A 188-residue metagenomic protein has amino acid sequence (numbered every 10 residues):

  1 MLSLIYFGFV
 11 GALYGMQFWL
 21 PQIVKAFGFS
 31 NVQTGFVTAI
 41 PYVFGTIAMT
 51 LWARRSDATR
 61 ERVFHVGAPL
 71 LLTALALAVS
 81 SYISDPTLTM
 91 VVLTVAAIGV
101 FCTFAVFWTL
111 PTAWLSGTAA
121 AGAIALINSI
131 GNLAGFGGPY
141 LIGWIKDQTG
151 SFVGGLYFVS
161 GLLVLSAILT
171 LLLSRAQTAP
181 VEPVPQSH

Functional and structural regions predicted by a protein language model:
M1-A53, F104, W108, G138-P139: Extracytoplasmic gate region of multi-pass secondary transporters
I5, L126-I130: Hydrophobic alpha-helical segments of secondary membrane carriers
V24-K25, R55-D57, L141-G150: Interfacial helix-cap and linker-helix signal at transmembrane-aqueous boundaries of multi-pass secondary transporters
N31-V32, G117-I127: Loop-to-transmembrane helix entry/capping segments in MFS-fold secondary transporters and related SLC/MFSD carriers
R60, L110-A121, G150: Paired intracellular helix-loop junctions of major facilitator superfamily
R60-L110: C-terminal transmembrane helical hairpin of 12-TM major facilitator-type secondary transporters
G154-L172: Symmetry-related core transmembrane helices of the 12-TM Major Facilitator Superfamily/SLC fold
L173-H188: Intrinsic disorder in cytosolic terminal tails and internal cytosolic loops of multi-pass membrane transporters
